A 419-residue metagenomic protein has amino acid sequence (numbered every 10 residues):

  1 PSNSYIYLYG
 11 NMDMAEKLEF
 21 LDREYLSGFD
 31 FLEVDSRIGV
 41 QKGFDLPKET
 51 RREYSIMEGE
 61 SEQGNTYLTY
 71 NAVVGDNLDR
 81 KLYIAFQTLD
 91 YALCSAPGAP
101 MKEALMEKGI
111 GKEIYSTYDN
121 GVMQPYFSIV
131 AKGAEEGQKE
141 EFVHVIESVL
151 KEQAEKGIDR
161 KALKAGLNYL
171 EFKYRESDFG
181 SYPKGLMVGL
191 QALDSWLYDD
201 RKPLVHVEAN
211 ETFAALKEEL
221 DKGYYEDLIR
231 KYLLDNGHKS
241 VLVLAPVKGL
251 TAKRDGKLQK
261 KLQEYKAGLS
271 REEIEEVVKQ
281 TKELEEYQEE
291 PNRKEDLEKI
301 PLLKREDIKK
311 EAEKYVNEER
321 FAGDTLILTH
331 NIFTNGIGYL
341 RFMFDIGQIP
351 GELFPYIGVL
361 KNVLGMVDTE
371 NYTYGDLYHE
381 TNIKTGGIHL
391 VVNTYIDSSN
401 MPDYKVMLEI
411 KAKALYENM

Functional and structural regions predicted by a protein language model:
P1-D45, Q63-D79, A85, Y91 (+2 more regions): Charge-rich, well-structured scaffold segments of protease-associated domains
P47-E58, Y174-D178: Short, low-order "capping/linker" segments at domain edges
R51-S55, E211-T212, K222-K231, D324-I327 (+1 more regions): Short alpha-helical segments and helix-capping/turn motifs at coil-helix boundaries
E60-T69, N77-K81, E103, K310-I357: Active-site-adjacent "gating/activation" loops or surface patches in catalytic cores
K81-L93, N335-E380: Active/ligand-binding-proximal structured segments within catalytic/core domains that scaffold catalytic residues
